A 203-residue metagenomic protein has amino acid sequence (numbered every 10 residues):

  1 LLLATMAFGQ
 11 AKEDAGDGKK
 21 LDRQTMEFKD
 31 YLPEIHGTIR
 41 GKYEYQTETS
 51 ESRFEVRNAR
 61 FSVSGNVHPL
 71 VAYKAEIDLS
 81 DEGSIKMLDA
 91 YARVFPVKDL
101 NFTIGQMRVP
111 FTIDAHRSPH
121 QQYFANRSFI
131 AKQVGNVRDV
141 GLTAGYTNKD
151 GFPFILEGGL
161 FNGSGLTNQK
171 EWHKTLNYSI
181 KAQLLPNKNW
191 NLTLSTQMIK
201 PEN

Functional and structural regions predicted by a protein language model:
L1-K19: Cleavable N-terminal export/targeting peptides
M6, D17, I180, L192-L194: Compositionally biased regions
R23-G163, K174-L176, Q183-N191: Outer membrane beta-barrel
L166-K170, I180-K181: Short helix-to-loop capping/linker segments positioned immediately adjacent to catalytic or ligand/cofactor-binding
Q169-H173, N203: Active-site glycine- and acidic-residue-rich loops that bind and position anionic ligands or nucleotide-like cofactors
K188-N203: Aromatic-anchored, glycine/proline-accented short structural segments that stabilize local strand-turns or short
